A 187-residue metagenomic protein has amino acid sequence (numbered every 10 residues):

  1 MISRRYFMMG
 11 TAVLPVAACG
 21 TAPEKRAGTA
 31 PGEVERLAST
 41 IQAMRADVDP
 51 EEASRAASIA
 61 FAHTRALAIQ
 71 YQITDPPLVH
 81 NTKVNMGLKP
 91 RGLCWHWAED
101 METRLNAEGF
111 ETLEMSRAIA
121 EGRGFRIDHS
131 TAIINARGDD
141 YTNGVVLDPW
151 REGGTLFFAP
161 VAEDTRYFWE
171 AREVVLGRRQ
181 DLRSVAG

Functional and structural regions predicted by a protein language model:
M1-P15: N-terminal secretory signal peptides and thylakoid transit peptides that target proteins across membranes
C19-S39: Bacterial Sec signal peptide processing site at the extreme N-terminus
R36-T82: Secondary-structure boundary elements
A46-A53, G87-A98, F125: Solvent-exposed, acidic/flexible segments
T82-S116: Mid-length scaffold segments of soluble, non-membrane domains
N106-L156: Hydrophobic/aromatic-rich core segments of domains that either
D139-G187: A recognition module on extended beta-rich or small alphabeta surfaces enriched in W/G with H and D/E
